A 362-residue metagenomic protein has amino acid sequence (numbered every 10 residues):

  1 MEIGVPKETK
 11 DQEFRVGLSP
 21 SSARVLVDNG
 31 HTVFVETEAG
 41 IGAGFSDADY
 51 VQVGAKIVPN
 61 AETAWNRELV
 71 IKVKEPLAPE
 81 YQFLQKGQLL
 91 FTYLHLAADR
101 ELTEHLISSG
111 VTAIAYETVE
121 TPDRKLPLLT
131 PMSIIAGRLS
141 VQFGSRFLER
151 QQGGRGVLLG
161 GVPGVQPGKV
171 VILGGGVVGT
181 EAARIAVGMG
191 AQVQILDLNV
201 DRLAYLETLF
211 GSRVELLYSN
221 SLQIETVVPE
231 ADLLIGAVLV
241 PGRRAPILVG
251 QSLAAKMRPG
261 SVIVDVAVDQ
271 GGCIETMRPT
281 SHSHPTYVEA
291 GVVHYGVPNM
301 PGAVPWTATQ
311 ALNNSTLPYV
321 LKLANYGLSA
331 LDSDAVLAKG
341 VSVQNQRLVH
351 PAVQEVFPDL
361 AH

Functional and structural regions predicted by a protein language model:
E2, E8, A78-G168, V297-N299: Glycine/serine-rich phosphate-binding loop and adjoining beta1-alpha1 elements at the start of nucleotide-handling
E2-S109: An N-terminal-biased, well-structured beta-alpha scaffold segment characteristic of Rossmann-like dinucleotide-binding
P6-G42, Q151-L239, T286: Glycine-rich phosphate/diphosphate-binding loop of Rossmann-like nucleotide-binding domains
E8-K10, T37-G40, E62, E75 (+8 more regions): Short, ordered loop/turn segments at secondary-structure junctions
V33, I57, L90, A113-I114 (+3 more regions): Hydrophobic beta-strand scaffold residues
E117-L158, V268, C273-H362: Adenosine-phosphate binding glycine-rich loop
T208-G291: Rossmann-like adenosine-cofactor binding region
